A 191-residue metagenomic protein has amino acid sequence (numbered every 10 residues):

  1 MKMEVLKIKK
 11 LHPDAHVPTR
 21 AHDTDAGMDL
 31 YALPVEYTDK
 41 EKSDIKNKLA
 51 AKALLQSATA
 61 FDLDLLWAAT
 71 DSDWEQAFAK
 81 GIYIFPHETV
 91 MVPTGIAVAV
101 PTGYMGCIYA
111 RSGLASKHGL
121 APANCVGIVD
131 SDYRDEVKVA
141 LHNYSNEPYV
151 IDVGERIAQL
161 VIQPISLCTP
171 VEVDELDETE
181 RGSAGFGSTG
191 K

Functional and structural regions predicted by a protein language model:
M1-K191: DUTPase catalytic domain/fold
